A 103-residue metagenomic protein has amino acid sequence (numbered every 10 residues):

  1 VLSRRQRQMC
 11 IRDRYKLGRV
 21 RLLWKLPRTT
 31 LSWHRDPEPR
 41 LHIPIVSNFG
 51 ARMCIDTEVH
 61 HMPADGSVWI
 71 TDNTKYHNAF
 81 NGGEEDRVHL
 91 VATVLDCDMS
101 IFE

Functional and structural regions predicted by a protein language model:
V1-I11: Single conserved hydrophobic/aromatic residue that forms the stacking wall/gate of nucleotide- or nucleobase-binding
R12-P27: A short glycine-rich, His/Asp/Glu-containing loop-to-beta-strand
G18, P37-P39, D86: Residues that flank catalytic or metal-binding motifs in active/ligand-binding sites
W24, R35-A51: Short, conserved beta-strand element in jelly-roll/cupin
P27-R28, D65: Tight coil/turn sites that cap or link beta-strands
L31-H34, A51-M53, M62, T71-G83: Short beta-strand His + acidic residue motifs that chelate non-heme Fe in jelly-roll/DSBH and cupin folds
L41-P44, V68-I70, E84-F102: A short hydrophobic beta-strand segment most commonly corresponding to one strand of the jelly-roll/cupin
P44-A64: A short beta-strand-loop-beta hairpin characteristic of the jelly-roll/cupin
